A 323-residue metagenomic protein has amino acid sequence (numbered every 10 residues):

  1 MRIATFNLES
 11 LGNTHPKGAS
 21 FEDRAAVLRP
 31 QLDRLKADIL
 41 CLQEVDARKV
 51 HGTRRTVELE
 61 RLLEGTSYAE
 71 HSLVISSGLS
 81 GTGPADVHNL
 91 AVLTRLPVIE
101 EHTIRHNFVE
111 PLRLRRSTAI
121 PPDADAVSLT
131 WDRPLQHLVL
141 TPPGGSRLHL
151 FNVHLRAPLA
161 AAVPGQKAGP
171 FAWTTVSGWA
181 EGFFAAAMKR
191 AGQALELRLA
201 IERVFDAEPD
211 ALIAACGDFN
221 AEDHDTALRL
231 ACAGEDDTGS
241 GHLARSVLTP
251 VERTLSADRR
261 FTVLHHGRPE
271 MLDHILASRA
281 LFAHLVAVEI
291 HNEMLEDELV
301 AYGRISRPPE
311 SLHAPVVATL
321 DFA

Functional and structural regions predicted by a protein language model:
M1-L90, P170-T175, K189, A194 (+3 more regions): N-terminal, active-site-proximal structural segment of metallo-dependent hydrolase catalytic domains
M1-N13, T103-R105, R147-R156, T175-F183: Active-site-proximal beta-strand elements of phosphoester/diester hydrolases
E9, V45-D46, H154-R156, F219-E222: Catalytic metal-binding/acid-base residues of hydrolase active sites
T14, I120-D125, W179-R190: Surface-exposed cleft-lining segments at the edges of enzyme active sites
R48-A160: Structured beta-strand-rich core segments of catalytic domains in phosphoester-bond hydrolases
A85, L93-I120, A124, L129-W131 (+3 more regions): Metal-dependent phosphoester-hydrolase catalytic domains
A161-A187: A solvent-exposed, charged loop/short amphipathic helix patch at secondary-structure junctions
A180-P209: A long, amphipathic alpha-helix that forms part of the scaffold/cap immediately adjacent to metal-dependent active
